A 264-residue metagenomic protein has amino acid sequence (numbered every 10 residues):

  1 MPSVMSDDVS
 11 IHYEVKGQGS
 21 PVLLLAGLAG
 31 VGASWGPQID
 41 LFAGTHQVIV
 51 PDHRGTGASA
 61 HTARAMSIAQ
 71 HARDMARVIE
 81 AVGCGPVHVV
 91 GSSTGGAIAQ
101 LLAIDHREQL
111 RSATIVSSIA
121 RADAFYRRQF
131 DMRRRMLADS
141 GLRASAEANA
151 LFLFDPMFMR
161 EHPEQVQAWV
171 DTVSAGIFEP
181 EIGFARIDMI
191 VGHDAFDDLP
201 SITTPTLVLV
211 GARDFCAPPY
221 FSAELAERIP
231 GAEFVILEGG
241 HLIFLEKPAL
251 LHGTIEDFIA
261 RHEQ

Functional and structural regions predicted by a protein language model:
D7-H61: Conserved HGGG/HGGXW glycine-rich cap/lid loop of the alpha/beta-hydrolase fold
I49-V90: Active-site loop/oxyanion-hole signature of alpha/beta-hydrolase fold enzymes
Q100, I104, R111-S140: Flexible "cap/lid" loop of the alpha/beta hydrolase fold
A124-Y126, A144-D198: Conserved alpha/beta-hydrolase catalytic His-Asp/Glu region
I202, V208-V210: Short beta-strand/loop motif that positions the catalytic acidic residue of the alpha/beta-hydrolase fold
R213-A217: Acidic catalytic loop of the alpha/beta-hydrolase fold
A223-L242: Catalytic histidine neighborhood in serine/cysteine hydrolases with alpha/beta-hydrolase-type architecture
G240-H252: Catalytic histidine-centered segment of alpha/beta-hydrolase-like enzymes
